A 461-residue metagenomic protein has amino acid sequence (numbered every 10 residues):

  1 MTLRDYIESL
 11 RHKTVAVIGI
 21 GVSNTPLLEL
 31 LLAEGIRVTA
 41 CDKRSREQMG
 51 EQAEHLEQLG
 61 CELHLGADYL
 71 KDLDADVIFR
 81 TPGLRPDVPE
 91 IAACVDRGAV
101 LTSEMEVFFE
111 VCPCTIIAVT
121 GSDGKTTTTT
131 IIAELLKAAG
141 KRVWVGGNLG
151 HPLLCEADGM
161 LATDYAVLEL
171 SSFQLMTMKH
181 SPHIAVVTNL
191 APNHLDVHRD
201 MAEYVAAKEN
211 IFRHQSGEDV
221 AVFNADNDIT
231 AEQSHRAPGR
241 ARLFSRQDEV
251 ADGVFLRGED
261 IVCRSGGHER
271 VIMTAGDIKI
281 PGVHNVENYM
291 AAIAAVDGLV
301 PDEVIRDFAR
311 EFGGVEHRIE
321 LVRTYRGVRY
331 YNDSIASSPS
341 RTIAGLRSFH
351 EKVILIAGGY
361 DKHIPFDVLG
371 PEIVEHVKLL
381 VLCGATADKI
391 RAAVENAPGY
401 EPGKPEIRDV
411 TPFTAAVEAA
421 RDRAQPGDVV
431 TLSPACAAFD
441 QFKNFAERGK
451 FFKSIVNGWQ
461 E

Functional and structural regions predicted by a protein language model:
M1-S103, V107, P301: N-terminal leader/targeting and accessory segments in enzymes
L3-T14, N24-E34, R142, M273-K378: Nucleotide phosphate-binding/pyrophosphate-handling subdomain across enzymes that bind or process nucleotide phosphates
L31, I78, V119, N148 (+11 more regions): Residue-level signal for inorganic ion chemistry
R37-R44, A221-A225, I356-A357, H376-A385: Short internal beta-strands
V38-D42, V145, V167, L243 (+1 more regions): Short beta-strand "acidic-cap" motif of Rossmann-like dinucleotide-binding folds
T39-R44, H64-A67, T102-E106, P238-L256 (+4 more regions): Beta-strand->loop->alpha-helix junctions that form or flank phosphate-binding loops in nucleotide-handling enzymes
Q52-E54, V368-D428: C-terminal helical cap/extension that packs against the catalytic core of soluble nucleotide-cofactor enzymes
L70-A75, P82-A225, I229-R240, F255 (+2 more regions): Phosphate-binding loop of NTP-binding sites
